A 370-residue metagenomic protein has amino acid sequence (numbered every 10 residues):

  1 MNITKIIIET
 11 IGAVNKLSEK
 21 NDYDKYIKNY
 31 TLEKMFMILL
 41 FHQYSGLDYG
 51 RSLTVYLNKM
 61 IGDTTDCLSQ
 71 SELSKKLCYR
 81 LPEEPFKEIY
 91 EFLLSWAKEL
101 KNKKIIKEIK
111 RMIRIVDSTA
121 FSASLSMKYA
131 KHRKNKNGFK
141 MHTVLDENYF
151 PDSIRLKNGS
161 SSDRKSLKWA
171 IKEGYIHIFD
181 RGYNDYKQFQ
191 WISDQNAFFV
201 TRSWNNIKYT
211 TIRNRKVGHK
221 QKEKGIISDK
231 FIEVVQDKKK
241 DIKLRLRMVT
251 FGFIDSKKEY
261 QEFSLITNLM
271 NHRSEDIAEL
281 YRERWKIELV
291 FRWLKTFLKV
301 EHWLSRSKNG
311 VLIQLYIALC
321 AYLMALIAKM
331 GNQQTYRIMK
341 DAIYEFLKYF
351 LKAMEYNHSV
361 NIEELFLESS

Functional and structural regions predicted by a protein language model:
M1-G50, R80, E84, E88-I89 (+4 more regions): Single, function-defining residue in the core of a domain
D48-T65: DNA-recognition alpha helix
L53-V55, Y129-H132: "Short basic amphipathic alpha-helical interaction patches in structured regions
T64-E83: Major-groove recognition helix of helix-turn-helix-like DNA-binding domains
L94-I105, S162-R164: A short, well-structured juxtamembrane/interface segment
